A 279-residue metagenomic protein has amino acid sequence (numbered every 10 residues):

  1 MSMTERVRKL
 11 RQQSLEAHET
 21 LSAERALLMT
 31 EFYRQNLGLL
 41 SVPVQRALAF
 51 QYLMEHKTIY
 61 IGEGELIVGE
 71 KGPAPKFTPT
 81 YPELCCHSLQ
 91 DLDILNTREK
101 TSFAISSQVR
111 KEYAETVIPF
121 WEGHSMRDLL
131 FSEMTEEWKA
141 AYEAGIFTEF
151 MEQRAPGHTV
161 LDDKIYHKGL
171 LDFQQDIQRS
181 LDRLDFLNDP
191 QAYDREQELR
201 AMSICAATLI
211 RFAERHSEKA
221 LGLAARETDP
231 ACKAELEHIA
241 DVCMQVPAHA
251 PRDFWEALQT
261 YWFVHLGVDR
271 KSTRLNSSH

Functional and structural regions predicted by a protein language model:
M1, E5-R8, E136, V160 (+3 more regions): Polyanionic, low-complexity segments and short acidic motifs
M1-D185: Long, non-catalytic protein-protein interaction scaffolds
I177-A248, T260-W262: Metallocofactor- and cofactor-centric catalytic cores in central/energy metabolism, strongly enriched
K271-H279: Conserved small/polar residues in nucleotide/adenosyl-binding loops
